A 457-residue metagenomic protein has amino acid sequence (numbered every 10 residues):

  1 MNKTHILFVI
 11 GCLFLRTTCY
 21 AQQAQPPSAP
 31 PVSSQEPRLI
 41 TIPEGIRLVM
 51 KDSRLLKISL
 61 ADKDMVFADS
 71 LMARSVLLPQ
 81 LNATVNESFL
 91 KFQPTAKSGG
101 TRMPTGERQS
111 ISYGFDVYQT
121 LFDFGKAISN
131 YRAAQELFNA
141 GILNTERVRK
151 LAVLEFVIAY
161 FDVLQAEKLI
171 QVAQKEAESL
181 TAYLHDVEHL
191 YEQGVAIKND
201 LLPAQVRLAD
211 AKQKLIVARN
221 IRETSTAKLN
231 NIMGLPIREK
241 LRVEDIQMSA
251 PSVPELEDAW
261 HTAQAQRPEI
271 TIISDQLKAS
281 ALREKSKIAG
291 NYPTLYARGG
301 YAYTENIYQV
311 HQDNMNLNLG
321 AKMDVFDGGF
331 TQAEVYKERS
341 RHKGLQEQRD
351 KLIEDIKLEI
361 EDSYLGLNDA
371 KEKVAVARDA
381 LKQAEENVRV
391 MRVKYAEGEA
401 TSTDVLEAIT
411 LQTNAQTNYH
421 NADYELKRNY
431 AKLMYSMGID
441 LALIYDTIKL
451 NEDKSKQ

Functional and structural regions predicted by a protein language model:
M1-H5: Positively charged n-region of N-terminal signal peptides that target proteins for export
I6-L7, Y20-Q35, N418-Q457: Acidic, low-complexity, intrinsically disordered peripheral segments
F8-R16: Bacterial N-terminal signal peptides
P30-I46: Regulatory alphaC helix of protein kinase catalytic domains
L39-T41, Q80-R147, T271-I353, E359 (+1 more regions): Small/polar-residue-enriched beta-strand and adjacent coil segments characteristic of outer-membrane beta-barrel
I40, T145-T262, S363-G366, A370 (+2 more regions): Periplasmic alpha-helical coiled-coil/stalk elements that build and connect Gram-negative outer-membrane
E44-D52, A196, Q205, L235-A297 (+1 more regions): Amphipathic alpha-helical coiled-coil scaffold segments and their short linker/junction regions
I58-A73, V148, A152-V172, A182 (+6 more regions): Amphipathic alpha-helical coiled-coil segments
